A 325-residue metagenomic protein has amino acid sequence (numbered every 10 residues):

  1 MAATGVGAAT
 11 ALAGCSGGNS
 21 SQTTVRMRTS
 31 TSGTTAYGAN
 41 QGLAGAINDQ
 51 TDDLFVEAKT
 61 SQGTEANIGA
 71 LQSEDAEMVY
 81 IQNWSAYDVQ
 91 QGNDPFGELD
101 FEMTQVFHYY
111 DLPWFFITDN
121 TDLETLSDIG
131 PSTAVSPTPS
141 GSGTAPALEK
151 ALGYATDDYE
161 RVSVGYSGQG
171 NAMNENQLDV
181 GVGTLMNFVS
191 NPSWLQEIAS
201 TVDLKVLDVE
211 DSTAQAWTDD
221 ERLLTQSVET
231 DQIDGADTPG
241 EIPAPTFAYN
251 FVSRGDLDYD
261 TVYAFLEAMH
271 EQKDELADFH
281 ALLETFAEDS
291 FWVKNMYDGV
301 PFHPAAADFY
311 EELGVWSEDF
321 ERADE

Functional and structural regions predicted by a protein language model:
M1-E325: Hydrophobic alpha-helical segments
